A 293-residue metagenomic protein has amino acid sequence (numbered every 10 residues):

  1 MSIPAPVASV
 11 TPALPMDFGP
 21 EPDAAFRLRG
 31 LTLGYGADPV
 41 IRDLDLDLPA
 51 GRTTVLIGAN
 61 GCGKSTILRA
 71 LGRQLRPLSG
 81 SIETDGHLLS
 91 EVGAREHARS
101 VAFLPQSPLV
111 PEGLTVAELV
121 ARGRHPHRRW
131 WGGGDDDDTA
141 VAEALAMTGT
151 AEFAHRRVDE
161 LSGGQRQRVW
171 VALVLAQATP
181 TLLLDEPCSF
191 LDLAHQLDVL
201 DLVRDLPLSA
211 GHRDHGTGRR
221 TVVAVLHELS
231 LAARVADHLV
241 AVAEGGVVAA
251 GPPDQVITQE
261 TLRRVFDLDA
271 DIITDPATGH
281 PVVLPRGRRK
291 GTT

Functional and structural regions predicted by a protein language model:
I57-A59: The feature captures the beta-strand-to-loop junction immediately N-terminal to the Walker
G72: Helix-to-loop junction immediately C-terminal to a conserved catalytic motif
G80-L88, H97: Conserved ABC transporter NBD signature motif
A121, D135-F153: Conserved ABC ATPase "signature" region
R157-L161, Q165: Conserved ABC ATPase signature
L182-E186, L191: Catalytic Walker B motif of ABC-type/P-loop ATPase nucleotide-binding domains
Q259, R263-T293: ABC ATPase nucleotide-binding domains
